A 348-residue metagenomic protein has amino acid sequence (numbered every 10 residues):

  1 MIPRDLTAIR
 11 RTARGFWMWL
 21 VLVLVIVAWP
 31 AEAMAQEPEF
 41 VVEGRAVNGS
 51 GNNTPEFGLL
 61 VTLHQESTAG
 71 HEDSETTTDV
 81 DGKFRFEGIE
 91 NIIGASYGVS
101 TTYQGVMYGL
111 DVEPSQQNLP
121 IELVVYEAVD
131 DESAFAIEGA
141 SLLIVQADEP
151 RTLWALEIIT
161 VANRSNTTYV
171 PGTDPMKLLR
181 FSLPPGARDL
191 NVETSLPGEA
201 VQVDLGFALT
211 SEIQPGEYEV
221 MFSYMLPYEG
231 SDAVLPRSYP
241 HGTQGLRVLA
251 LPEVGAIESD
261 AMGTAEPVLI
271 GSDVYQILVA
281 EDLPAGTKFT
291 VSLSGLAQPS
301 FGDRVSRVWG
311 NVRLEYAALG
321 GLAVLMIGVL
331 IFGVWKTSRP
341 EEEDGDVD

Functional and structural regions predicted by a protein language model:
M1-R14: N-terminal secretory signal peptides that target proteins for export/translocation
G15-A28: Bacterial N-terminal signal peptides
A31: Phosphodiester-processing cores and adjacent nucleic acid-binding clamps
M34-D348: Lumenal/extracellular ectodomains and adaptor appendage modules of the eukaryotic vesicle/secretory system
